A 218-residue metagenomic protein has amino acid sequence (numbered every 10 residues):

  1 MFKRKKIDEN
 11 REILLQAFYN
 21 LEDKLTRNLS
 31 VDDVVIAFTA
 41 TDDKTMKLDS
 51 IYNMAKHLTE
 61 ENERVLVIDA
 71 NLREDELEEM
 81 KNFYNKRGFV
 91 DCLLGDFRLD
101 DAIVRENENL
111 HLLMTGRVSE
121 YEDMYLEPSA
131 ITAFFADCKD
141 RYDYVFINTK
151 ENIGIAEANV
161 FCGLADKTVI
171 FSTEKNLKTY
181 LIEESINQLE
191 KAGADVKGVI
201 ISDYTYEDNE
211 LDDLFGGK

Functional and structural regions predicted by a protein language model:
M1-D32, Y180-K218: C-terminal lobe/tail of nucleotide-utilizing enzymes
F2-Y19, D23, N28-S30, A40-K44 (+1 more regions): P-loop/Walker-type NTP enzyme "switch/lid" segment
D33-M54: Glycine-rich P-loop/Walker A and Walker A-like loops and their local beta1-loop-alpha1 context in P-loop NTPases
A37, L112, F146-N148, V169-F171: Structural motif
L48-A70, E78: A conserved segment at the C-terminal end of the G1
D137, N152-K175: Inter-motif core of Ras-like GTPase G domains
